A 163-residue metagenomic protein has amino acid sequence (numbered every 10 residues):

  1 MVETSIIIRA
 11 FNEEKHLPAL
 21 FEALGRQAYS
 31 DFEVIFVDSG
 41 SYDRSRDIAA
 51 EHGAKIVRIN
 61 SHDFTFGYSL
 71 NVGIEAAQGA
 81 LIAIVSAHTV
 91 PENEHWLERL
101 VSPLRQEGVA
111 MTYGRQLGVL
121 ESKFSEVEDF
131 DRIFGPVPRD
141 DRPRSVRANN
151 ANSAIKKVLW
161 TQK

Functional and structural regions predicted by a protein language model:
M1-A23: N-proximal low-complexity "stem/linker" segments adjacent to membrane-targeting elements
K15-P18, D43-A50: Acidic helix N-cap motif at the loop->helix transition within catalytic regions of sugar-transfer enzymes
E22-D31: Short, acidic, metal-binding catalytic loop of nucleotide-sugar glycosyltransferases
D38-R46, V90: A conserved acidic beta->alpha catalytic loop
I59-A77: Glycine-rich, basic loop-to-helix element that forms the pyrophosphate-binding segment of sugar-nucleotide handling
I82: Short aromatic/hydrophobic "clamp" motif used to bind/position activated sugar donors
V90, E94-E126: Conserved donor NDP-sugar-binding/catalytic core segment of glycosyltransferases
G118-V119, V137-K157: A recurrent flexible, glycine/aromatic-enriched loop bordering the glycosyltransferase active site that acts as
